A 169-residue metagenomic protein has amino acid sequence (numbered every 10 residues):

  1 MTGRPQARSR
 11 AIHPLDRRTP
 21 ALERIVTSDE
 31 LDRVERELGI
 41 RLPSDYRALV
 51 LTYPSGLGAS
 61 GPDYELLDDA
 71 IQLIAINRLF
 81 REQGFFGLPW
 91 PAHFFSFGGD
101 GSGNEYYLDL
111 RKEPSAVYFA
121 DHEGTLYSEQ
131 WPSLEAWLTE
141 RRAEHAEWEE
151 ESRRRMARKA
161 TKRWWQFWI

Functional and structural regions predicted by a protein language model:
M1-N104, S152, R163: A surface-exposed partner-binding patch
H93, E113-S115: A short pocket-lining beta-strand/turn micro-motif at the edge of beta-sheets
G99, L110, D121: Pocket-edge structural micro-motifs
N104-K112: Broad, structure-driven detector of short, well-ordered beta-strand segments within folded domains
S115-D121: Intrinsically disordered, low-complexity regulatory segments enriched in Ser/Thr/Pro and charged residues
G124-W148: Compact, glycine/acidic-enriched structural inserts
R154-A160: Short, highly charged C-terminal tails/helix-capping segments
A160-I169: Polybasic, Ser/Thr-rich amphipathic helices
